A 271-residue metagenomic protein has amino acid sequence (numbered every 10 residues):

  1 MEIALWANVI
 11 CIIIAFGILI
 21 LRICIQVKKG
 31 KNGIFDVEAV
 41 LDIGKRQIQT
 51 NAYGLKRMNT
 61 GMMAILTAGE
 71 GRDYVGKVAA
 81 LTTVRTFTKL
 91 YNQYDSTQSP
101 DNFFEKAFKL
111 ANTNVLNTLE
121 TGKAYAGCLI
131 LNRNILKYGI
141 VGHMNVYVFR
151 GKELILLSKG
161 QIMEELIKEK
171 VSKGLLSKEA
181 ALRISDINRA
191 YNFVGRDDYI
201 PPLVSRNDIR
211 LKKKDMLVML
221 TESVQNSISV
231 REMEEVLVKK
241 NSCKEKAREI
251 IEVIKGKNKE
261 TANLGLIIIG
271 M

Functional and structural regions predicted by a protein language model:
M1-M271: PP2C/PPM-type serine/threonine phosphatase catalytic domain
